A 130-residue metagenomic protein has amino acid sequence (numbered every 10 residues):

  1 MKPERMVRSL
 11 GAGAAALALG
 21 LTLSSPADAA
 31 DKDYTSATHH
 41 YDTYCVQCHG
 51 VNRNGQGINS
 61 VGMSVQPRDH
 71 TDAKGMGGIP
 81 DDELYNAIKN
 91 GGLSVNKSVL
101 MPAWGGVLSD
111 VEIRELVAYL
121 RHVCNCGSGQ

Functional and structural regions predicted by a protein language model:
M1-V7: N-terminal secretory signal peptides that target proteins for export/translocation
G11-T22: Bacterial N-terminal signal peptides
L23-H40, Q130: Electrostatic cytochrome c docking/interface patches
T35-V46, I79-E83, D110: Sequence context surrounding c-type heme c attachment/ligation sites in exported
Y41-V51, M101, L116-L120: The canonical Cys-X-X-Cys-His
R53, G75, G92-L93, N125: Generic structural signal for secondary-structure transition and capping sites
N54-Y85: Gly/Gly-Pro-rich "capping" loops immediately C-terminal to redox-active cysteine motifs in periplasmic/lumenal
V61-D69, A87-V123, G129-Q130: Axial heme c-ligation environment in periplasmic c-type cytochrome domains
